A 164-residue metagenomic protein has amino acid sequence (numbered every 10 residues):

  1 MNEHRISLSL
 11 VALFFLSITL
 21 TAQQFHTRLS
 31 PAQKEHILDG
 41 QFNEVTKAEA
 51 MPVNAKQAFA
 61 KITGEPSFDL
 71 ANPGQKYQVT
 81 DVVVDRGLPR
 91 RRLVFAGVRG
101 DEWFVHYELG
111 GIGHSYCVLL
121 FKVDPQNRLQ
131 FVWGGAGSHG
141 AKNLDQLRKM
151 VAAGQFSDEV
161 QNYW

Functional and structural regions predicted by a protein language model:
M1-L10: Bacterial N-terminal signal peptides that target proteins for export
S9-T19: Bacterial N-terminal signal peptides
Q23-D101, G135-W164: Flexible low-complexity loop/turn motifs enriched in small/helix-breaking residues
E102-E108: Short beta-strand elements that form the blades of beta-propeller/WD-repeat-like and other beta-sheet-rich scaffold
V105, Q130-V132: Short hydrophobic/aromatic-rich beta-strand segments that constitute the beta-sheet cores of beta-sandwich/beta-barrel
L109-G113, G137-G140: Solvent-exposed loop/turn segments at secondary-structure junctions within structured extracellular/periplasmic domains
G113-L119: Structural motif
V123-L129: Short loop/turn segments immediately following beta-strands, especially the blade-tip and inter-blade linker loops
